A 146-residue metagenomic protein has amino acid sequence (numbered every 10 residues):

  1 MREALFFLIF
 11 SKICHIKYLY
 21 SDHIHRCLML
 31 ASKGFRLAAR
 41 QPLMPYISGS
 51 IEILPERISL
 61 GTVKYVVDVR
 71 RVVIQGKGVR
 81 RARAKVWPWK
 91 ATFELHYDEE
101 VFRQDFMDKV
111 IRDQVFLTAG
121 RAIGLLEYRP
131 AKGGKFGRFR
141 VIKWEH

Functional and structural regions predicted by a protein language model:
M1-H146: RNA-interacting cores
